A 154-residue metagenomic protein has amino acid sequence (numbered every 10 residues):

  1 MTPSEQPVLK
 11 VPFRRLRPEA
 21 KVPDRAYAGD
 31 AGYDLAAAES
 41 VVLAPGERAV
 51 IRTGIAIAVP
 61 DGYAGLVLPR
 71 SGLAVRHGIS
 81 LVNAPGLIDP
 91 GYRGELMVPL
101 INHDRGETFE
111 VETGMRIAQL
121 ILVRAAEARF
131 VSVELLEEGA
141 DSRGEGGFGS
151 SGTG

Functional and structural regions predicted by a protein language model:
M1-G154: DUTPase catalytic domain/fold
